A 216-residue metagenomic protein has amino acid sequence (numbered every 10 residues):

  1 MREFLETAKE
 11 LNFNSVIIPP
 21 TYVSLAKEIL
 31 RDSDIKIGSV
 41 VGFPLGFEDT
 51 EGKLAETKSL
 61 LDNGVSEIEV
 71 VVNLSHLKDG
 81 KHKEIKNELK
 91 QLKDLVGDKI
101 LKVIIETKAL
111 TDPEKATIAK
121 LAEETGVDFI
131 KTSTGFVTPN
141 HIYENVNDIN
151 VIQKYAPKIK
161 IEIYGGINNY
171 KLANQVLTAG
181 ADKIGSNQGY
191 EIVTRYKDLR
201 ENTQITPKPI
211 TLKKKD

Functional and structural regions predicted by a protein language model:
M1-D62, T117, L121: Conserved N-terminal beta1-alpha1 strand-loop-helix module at the mouth
L5-F13, K99-K102, F129-I130, Y155-I159: Short, surface-exposed connector motifs at secondary-structure boundaries
L5-L25, F43, E48, I68-K86 (+1 more regions): Glycine-rich, proline-tolerant flexible connector loops at the mouths of alpha/beta enzymes
L11, N63, L95-V96, L121-T125 (+2 more regions): Structural motif
I17-P19, S66-V72, K99-E106, I130-S133 (+1 more regions): Short beta-strand segments at enzyme active-site cores
P20, S24-L45, H82-K102, E106-A109 (+3 more regions): Alpha-helix-loop-beta-strand connector modules within alpha/beta enzyme cores
K27, E48-S59, L110-L121, N147-N150 (+2 more regions): Catalytic cores of alpha/beta
S39-P44, D62-L77, E124-H141, G166-N202: Glycine-rich phosphate-binding active-site loops on the catalytic face of alpha/beta enzymes
